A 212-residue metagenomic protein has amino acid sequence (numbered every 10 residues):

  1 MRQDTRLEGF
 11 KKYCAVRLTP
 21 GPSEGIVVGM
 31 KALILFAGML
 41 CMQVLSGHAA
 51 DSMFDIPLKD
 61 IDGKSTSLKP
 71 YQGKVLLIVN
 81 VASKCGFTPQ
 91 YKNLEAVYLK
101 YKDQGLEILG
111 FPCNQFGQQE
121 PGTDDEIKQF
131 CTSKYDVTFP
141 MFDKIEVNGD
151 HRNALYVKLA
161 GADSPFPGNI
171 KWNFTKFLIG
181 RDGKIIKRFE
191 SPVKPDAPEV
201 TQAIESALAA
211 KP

Functional and structural regions predicted by a protein language model:
Q3, V27-L33: Positively charged n-region of N-terminal signal peptides that target proteins for export
A15-L18, I26: Short, positively charged and aromatic/hydrophobic N-terminal segments
I34-Q43: Bacterial N-terminal signal peptides
G47-D51: Boundary at the C-terminal end of the N-terminal hydrophobic targeting segment
I56-V75, Y98-Y101: A short beta-strand-turn-helix
P70-G86, E107-P112: Short active-site neighborhood of thiol/selenol oxidoreductases, capturing the structured segment around
F87-N153: Structural microenvironment flanking redox-active thiols in thiol-disulfide oxidoreductases
A154-V157, G161-P212: Thiol-/selenol-based redox modules, centered on thioredoxin-like and closely related oxidoreductase domains
